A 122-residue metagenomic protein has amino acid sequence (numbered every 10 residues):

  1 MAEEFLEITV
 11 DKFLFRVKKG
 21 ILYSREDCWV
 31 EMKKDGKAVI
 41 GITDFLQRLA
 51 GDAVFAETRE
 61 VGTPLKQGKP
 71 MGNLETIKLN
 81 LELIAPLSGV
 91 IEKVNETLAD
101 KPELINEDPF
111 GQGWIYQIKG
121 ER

Functional and structural regions predicted by a protein language model:
M1-Q67, L81, V90-R122: Non-catalytic terminal segments and appended small domains
T76-L79, P86-L87: Periplasm/extracytoplasmic soluble domains of Gram-negative envelope assemblies and related organellar analogs
